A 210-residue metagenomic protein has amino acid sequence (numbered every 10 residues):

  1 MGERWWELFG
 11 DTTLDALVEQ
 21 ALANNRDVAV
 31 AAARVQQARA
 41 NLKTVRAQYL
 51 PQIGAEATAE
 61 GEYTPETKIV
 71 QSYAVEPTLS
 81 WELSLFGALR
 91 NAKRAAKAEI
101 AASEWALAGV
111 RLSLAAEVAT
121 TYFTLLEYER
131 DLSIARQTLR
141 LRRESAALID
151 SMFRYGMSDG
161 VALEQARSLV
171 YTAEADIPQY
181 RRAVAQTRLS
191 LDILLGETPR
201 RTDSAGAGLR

Functional and structural regions predicted by a protein language model:
R4, G10-Q20, N24, A29-A32 (+2 more regions): Small/polar-residue-enriched beta-strand and adjacent coil segments characteristic of outer-membrane beta-barrel
W5-W6, Q179: A general boundary/transition motif marking the beginning of the first structured unit of a protein
E7-L8, T138: A generic secondary-structure micro-motif detector that highlights 1-2 residue hydrophobic/ambivalent hotspots embedded
F9, A21-L22, F153, L195: Hydrophobic residues in alpha-helical segments
Q37-N41, V170-A173: A short structural micro-motif
A98, W105-R210: Periplasmic alpha-helical coiled-coil/stalk elements that build and connect Gram-negative outer-membrane
